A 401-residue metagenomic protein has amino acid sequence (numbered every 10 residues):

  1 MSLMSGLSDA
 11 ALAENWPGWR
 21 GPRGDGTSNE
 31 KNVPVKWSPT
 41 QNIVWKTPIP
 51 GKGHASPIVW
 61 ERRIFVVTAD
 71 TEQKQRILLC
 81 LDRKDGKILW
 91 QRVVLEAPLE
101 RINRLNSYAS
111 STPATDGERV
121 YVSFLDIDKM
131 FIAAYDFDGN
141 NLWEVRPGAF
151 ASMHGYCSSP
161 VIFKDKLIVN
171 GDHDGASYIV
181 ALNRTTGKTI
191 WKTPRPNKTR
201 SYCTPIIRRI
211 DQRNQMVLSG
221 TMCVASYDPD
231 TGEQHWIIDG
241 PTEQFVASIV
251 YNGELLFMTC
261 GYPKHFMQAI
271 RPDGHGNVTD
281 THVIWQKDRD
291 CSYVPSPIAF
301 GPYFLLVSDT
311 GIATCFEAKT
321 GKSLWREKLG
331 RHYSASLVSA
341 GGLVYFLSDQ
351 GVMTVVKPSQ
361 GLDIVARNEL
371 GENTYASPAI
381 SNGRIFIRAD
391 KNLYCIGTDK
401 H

Functional and structural regions predicted by a protein language model:
M1-G6: Bacterial N-terminal signal peptides
S8-H401: Noncatalytic, solvent-exposed loop/strand surfaces of beta-propeller-type extracellular/periplasmic domains
